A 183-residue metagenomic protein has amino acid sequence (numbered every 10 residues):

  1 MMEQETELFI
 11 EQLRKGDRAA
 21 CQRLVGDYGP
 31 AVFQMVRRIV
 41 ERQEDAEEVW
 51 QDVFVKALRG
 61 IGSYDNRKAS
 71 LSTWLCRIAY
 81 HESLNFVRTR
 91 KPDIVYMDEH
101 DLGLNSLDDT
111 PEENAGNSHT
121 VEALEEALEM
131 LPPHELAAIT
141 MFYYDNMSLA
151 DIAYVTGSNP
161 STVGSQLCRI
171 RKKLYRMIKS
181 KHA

Functional and structural regions predicted by a protein language model:
M1-A31, R176, S180-A183: N-terminal module of bacterial RNA polymerase sigma factors
M2-T6, N85, D93-V121: Internal acidic/polar
R14-K15, E41, F54-K68, T89-K91: Sigma70-family region 2
R14-Q22, F33-D52, P160, K181-A183: Short, charged helix-capping/linker segments at alpha-helix termini
V25-Q43, G60, C76, L128 (+2 more regions): Amphipathic, Lys/Arg- and hydrophobic-enriched alpha-helical face
E48-V55, A69-H81: Structural recognition of an alpha-helix C-terminal capping motif at a helix-to-coil junction
R59, S63, R77-M97, N117: Arg/Lys-rich amphipathic alpha helix in sigma70-family domain 2
L84, A123-A127, E135, Y144 (+1 more regions): DNA-recognition helix of helix-turn-helix
